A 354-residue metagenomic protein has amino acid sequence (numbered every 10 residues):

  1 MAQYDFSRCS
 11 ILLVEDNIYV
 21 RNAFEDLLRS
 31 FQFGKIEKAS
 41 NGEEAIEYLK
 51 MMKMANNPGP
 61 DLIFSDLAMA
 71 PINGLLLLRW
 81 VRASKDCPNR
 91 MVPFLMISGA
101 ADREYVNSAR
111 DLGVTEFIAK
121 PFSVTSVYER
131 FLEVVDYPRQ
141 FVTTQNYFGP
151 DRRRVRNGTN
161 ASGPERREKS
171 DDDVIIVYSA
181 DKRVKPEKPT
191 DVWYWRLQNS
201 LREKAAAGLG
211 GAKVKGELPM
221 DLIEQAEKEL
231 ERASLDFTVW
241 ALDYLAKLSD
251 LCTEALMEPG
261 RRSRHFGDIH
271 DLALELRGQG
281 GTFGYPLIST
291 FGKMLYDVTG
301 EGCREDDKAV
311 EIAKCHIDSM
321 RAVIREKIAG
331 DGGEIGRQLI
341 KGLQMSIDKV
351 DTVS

Functional and structural regions predicted by a protein language model:
S7-V20, F24-L28, I63, F237: Conserved acidic segment of CheY-like receiver
E25, K38-L62: Acidic, metal-coordinating helix/loop segments flanking the phosphotransfer/catalytic sites of two-component signaling
K38, P71-I72: Residue-level signal for the "D+5" position in two-component response regulator receiver
E47, M51, N73-R90: Short amphipathic alpha-helix used as the core "switch/output" element in two-component signaling
D61-L67, N73, S98: Active-site residues of response regulator receiver
R90, F122-L132, T143: C-terminal output helix
D136-P219: CheY-like receiver
G260-G302: Extended, amphipathic alpha-helices with heptad-repeat/coiled-coil or helix-bundle character that serve as
